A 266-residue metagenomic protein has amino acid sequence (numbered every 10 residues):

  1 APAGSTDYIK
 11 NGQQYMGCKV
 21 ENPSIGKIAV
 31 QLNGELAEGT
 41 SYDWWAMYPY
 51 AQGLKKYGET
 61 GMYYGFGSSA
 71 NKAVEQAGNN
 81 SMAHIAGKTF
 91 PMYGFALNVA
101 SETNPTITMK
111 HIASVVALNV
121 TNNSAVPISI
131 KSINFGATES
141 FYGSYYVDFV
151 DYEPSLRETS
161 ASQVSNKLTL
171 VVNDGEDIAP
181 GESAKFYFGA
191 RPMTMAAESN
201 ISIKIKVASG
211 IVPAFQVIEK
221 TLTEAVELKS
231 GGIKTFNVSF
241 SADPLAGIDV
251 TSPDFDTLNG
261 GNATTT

Functional and structural regions predicted by a protein language model:
A1-S129, D174-G175, P180-A184, A197 (+2 more regions): Short, low-hydrophobicity acidic/polar segments
A3-G4, S124, E139, S209-I211: Solvent-exposed strand-loop boundary residues in beta-sheet-rich modules
K27, K88, R157, R191 (+1 more regions): Arginine residue identity/basic-tract feature
E59, D148-F149, I201-I203: Surface-exposed beta-strand edges and their flanking turn/coil or helix-capping segments
A117, F135-T138, T169-V217, T223: Extended serine/threonine-enriched, polar tracts that run as long, contiguous segments within proteins
N119-E182: Short helix-loop boundary/capping segments
